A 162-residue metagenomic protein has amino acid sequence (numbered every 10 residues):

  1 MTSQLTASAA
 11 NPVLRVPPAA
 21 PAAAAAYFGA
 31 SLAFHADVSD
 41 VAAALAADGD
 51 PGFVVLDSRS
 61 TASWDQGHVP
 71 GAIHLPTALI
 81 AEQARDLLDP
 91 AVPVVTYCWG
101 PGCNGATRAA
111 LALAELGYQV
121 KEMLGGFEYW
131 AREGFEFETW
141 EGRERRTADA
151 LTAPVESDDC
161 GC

Functional and structural regions predicted by a protein language model:
M1-V54, S60-Q66, W140-C162: Flexible, polar/low-complexity N-terminal or interdomain linker segments that lie immediately upstream of folded
S39, L75-E82: A short, well-structured beta->alpha microelement
V41, D57, A72, L113: Terminal peptide-recognition signature
A44-A47, A81-P90: Short amphipathic alpha-helix with an adjacent loop that forms part of the alpha/beta core around
G49-V55, P70-G71, P93, Q119: Short active-site oxyanion
W64-P70, W130: Short loop/helix-cap segments at secondary-structure boundaries that form the rim of catalytic
I73, A91, F137-E141: Short, hinge-like loop/turn segments at secondary-structure boundaries
R85-A131: Catalytic cysteine-centered active loop of the rhodanese-like fold, especially the PTP/DSP P-loop
